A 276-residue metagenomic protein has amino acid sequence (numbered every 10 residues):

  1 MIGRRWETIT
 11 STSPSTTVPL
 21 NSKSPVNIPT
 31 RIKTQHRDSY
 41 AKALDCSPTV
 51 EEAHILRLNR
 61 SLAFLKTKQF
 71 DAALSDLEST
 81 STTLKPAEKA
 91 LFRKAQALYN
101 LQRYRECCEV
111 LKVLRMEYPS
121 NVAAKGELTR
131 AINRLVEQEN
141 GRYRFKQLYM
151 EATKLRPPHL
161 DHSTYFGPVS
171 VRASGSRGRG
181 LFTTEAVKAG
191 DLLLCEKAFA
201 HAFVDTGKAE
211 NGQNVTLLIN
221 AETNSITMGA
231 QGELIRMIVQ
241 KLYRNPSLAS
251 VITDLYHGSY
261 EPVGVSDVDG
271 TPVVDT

Functional and structural regions predicted by a protein language model:
M1-T276: Conserved catalytic SET/PR domain of SAM-dependent protein methyltransferases, capturing the structural core that binds
